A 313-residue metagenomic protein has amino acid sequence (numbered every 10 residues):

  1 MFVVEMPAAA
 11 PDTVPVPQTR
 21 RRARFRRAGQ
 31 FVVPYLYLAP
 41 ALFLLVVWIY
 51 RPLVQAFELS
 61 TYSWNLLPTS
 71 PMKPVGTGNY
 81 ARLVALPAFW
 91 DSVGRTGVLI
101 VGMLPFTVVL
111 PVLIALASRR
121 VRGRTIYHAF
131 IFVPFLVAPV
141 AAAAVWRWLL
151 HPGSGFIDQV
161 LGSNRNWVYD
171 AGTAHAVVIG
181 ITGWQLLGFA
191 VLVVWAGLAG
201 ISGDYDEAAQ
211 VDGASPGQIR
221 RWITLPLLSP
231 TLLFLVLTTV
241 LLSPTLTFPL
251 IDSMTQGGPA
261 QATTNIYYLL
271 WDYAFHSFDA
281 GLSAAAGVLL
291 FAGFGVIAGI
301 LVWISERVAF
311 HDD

Functional and structural regions predicted by a protein language model:
M1-A28: Short, Lys/Arg-rich, polar N-terminal cytosolic tail immediately upstream of the first transmembrane signal-anchor
Q30-D313: A structural signal for multi-pass alpha-helical bundles of membrane permease subunits that mediate small-molecule
